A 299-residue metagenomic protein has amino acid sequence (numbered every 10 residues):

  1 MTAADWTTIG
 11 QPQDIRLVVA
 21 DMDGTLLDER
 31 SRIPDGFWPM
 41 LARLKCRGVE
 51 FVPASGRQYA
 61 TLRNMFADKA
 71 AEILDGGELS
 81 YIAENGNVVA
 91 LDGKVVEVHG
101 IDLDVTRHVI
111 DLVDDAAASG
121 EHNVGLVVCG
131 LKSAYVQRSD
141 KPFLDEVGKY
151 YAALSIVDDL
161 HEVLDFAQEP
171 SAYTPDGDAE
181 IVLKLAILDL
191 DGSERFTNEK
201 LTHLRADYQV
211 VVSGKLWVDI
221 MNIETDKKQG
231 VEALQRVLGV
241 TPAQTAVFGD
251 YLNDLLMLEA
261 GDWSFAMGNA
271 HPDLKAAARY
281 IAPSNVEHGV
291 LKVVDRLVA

Functional and structural regions predicted by a protein language model:
A3, T7-R47, F51: N-terminal glycine-/serine-/threonine-rich phosphate-binding loop
T7-L17, I33-P34, M40, D219-A299: Mg2+-dependent phosphoryl-transfer enzymes with acidic/Ser/Thr/Gly-rich catalytic loops
M22, G86, G249-Y251: Active-site metal-binding loops of divalent metal-dependent hydrolases
D35-K149: Active-site phosphate-binding/coordination module
G48-V52, G77-L79, K184, A243-Q244 (+1 more regions): Short active-site oxyanion
K69, G77, L204-A206, A260-G261 (+1 more regions): Short, structured coil segments at secondary-structure junctions
A116, H122-F248: Conserved acidic, metal-coordinating active-site core of Asp-based, Mg2+-dependent phosphoryl-transfer enzymes
